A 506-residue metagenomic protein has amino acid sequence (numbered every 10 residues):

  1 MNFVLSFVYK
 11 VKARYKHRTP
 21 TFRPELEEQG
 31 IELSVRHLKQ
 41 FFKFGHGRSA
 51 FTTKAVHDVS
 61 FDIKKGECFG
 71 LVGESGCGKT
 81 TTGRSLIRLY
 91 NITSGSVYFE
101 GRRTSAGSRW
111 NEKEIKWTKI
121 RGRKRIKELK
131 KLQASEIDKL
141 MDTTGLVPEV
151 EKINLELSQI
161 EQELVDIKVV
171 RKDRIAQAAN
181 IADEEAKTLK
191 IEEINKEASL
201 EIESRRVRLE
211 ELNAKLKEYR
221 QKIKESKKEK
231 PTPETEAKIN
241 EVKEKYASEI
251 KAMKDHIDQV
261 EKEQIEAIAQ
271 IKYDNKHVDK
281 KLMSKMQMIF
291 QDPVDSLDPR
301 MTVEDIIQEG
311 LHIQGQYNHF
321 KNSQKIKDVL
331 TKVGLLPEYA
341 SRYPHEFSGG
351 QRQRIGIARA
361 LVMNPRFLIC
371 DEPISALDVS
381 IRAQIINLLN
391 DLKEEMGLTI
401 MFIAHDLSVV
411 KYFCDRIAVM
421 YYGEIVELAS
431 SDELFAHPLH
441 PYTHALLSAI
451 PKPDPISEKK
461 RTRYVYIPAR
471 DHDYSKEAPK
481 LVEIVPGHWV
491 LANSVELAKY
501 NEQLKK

Functional and structural regions predicted by a protein language model:
M1-L33, K43-G47, T52, R109 (+2 more regions): Short catalytic/signature loops enriched in Gly
K321-E338, L447: Conserved ABC ATPase "signature" region
Y343-F347, Q351: Conserved ABC ATPase signature
I357, I385: Hydrophobic anchor residue at the start of the ABC signature
N364: Conserved catalytic motifs of ABC-family nucleotide-binding domains
V410-Y412: A short, surface-exposed alpha-helical micro-motif characterized by mixed small hydrophobic and charged/polar residues
